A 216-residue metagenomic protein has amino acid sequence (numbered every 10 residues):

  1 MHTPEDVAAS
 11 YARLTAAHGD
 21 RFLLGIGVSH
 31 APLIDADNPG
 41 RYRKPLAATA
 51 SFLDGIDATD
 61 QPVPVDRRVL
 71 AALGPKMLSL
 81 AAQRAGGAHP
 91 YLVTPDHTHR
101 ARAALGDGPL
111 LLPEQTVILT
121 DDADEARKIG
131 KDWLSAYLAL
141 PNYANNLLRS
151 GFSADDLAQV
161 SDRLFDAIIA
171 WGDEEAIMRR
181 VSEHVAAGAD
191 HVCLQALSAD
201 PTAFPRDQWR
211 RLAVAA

Functional and structural regions predicted by a protein language model:
M1-A216: Active-site-adjacent structural elements that line small-molecule/cofactor binding pockets in enzymes
